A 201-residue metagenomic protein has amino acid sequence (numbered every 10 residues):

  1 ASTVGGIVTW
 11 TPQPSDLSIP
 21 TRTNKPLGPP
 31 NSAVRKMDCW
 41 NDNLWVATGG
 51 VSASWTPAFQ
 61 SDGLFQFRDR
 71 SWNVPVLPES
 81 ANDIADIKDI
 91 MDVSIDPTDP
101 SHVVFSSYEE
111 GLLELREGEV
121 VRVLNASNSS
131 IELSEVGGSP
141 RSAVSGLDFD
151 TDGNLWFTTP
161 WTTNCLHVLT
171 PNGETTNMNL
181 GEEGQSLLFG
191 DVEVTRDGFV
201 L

Functional and structural regions predicted by a protein language model:
A1-L201: Carboxylate-rich, polar loop motifs that coordinate divalent cations or form catalytic acidic clusters
